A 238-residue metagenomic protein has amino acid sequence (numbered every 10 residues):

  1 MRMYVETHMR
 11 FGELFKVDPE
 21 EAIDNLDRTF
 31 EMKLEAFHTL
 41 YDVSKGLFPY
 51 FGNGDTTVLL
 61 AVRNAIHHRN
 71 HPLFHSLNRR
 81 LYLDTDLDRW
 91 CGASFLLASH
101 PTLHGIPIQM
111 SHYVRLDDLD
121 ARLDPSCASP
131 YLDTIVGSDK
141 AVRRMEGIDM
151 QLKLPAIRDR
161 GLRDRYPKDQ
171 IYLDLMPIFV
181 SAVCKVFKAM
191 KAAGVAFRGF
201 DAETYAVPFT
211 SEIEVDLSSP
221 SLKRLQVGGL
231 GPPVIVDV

Functional and structural regions predicted by a protein language model:
M1-D27, Y50-V238: Acidic, Ser/Thr/Gly/Pro-rich intrinsically disordered interaction regions
D18-F48: Long, hydrophobic/aromatic-enriched structural stretches that serve as scaffold segments
